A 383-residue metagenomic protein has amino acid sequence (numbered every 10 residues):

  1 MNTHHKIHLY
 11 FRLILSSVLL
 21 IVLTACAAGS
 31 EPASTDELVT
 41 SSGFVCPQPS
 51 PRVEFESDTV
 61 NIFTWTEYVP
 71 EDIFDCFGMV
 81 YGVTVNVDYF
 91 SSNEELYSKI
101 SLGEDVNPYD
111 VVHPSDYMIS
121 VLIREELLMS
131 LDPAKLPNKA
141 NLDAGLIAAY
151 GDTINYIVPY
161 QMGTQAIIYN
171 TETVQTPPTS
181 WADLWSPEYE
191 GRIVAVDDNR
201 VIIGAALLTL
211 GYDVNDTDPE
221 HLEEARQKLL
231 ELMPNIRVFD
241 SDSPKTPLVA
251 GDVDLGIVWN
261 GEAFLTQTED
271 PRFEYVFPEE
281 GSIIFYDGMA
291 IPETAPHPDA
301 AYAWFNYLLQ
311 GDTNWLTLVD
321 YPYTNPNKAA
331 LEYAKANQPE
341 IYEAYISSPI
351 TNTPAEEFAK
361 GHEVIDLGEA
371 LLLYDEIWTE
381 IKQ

Functional and structural regions predicted by a protein language model:
V22-A25: C-terminal motif of bacterial Sec signal peptides marking the signal peptidase cleavage site
A27-G29: Bacterial signal peptide processing site
D36-V121, T246: Early extracytoplasmic/lumenal segment of secretory-pathway proteins
F63-P70, S91, E95, P108-D252: Extracytoplasmic ligand-binding site segments that recognize negatively charged/polar headgroups
G163, L222-E231, R237, E269-E293 (+1 more regions): Periplasmic-binding protein-like
A166-T173, L208-G211, F285-A300, L308 (+1 more regions): A bilobed periplasmic-binding-protein/Venus flytrap-type ligand-binding module shared by bacterial periplasmic
P292-F358: Mature extracytoplasmic/periplasmic domains
P354-Q383: Conserved C-terminal helix/tail region of periplasmic/extracytoplasmic solute-binding proteins
